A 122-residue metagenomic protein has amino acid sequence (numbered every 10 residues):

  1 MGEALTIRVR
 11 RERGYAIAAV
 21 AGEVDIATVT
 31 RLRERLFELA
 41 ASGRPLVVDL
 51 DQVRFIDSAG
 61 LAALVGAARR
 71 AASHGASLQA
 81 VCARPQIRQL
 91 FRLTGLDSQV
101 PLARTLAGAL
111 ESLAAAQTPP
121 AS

Functional and structural regions predicted by a protein language model:
M1-Q52, G66-S122: STAS-like cytosolic regulatory interaction modules
